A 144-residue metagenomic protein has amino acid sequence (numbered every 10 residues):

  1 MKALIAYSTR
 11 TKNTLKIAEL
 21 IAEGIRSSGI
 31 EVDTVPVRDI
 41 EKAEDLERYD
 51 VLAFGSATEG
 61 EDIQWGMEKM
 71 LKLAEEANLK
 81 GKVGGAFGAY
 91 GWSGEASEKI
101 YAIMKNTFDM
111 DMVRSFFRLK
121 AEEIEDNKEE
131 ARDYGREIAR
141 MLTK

Functional and structural regions predicted by a protein language model:
M1-L4: Extreme N-terminal starter segment of soluble prokaryotic enzymes
A6-S8, F87: Short hydrophobic segments within beta-strands
T9-R10, T58: A generic structural motif
T11-L15: Glycine-rich NAD(P) Rossmann-fold beta1-alpha1 loop
K16, L20-V37, D45-K144: FMN-binding flavodoxin-like domain, especially the glycine-rich phosphate-binding loop
K42: Acidic, amphipathic alpha-helical patches
